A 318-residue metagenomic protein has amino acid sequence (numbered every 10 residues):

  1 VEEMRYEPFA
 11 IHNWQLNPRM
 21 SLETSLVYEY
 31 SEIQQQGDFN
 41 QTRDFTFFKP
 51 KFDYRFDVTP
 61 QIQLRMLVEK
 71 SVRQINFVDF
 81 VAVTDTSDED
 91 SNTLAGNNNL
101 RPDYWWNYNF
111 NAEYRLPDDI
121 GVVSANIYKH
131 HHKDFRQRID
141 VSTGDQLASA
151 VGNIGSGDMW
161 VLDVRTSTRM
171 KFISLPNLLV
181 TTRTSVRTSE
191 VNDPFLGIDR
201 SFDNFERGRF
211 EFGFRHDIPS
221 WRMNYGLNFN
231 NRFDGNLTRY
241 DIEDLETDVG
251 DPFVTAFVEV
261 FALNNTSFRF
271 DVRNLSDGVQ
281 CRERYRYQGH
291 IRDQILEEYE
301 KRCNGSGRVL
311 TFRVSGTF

Functional and structural regions predicted by a protein language model:
V1-E23, R43, R55-F56, V68 (+6 more regions): Outer-membrane beta-barrel transmembrane domain signature of Gram-negative proteins, especially the mid-to-C-terminal
V1-M4, V72-H131, S142-R169, F205-E206 (+1 more regions): Outer-membrane beta-barrel signature, preferentially recognizing the C-terminal barrel domain of Gram-negative
E3-D38, F45-R55, L175-V186, G226-R232: Surface-exposed extracellular loop regions of Gram-negative outer-membrane beta-barrel proteins
P8-W14, F52-F56, F110-Y114, L162-T168 (+5 more regions): Residues on the lipid-exposed face of transmembrane beta-strands in outer-membrane beta-barrel proteins
N17-S21, D57-Q61, W105, L116-D119 (+5 more regions): Outer-membrane beta-barrel channels and translocator barrels
T24-Y30, Y54, M66-K70, A112 (+5 more regions): Transmembrane beta-barrel strands of outer-membrane/channel proteins
V122, I127-H132, A150-R239: Gram-negative outer-membrane beta-barrel transporters
F233-N236, V258-F318: C-terminal beta-signal and adjacent terminal beta-strands/loops of Gram-negative outer-membrane beta-barrel proteins
